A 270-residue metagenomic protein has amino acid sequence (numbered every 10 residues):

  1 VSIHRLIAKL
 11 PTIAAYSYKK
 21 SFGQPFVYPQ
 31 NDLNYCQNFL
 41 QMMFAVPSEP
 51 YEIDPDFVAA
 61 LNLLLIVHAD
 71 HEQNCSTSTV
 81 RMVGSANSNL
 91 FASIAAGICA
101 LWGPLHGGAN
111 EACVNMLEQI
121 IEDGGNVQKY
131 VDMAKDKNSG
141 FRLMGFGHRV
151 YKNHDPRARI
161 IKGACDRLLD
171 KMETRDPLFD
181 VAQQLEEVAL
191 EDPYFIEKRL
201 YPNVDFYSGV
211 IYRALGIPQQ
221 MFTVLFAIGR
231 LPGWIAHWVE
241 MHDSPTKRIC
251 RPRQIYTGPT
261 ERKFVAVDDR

Functional and structural regions predicted by a protein language model:
V1-R270: Non-transmembrane, aqueous-exposed alpha-helical and coiled segments at domain scale
